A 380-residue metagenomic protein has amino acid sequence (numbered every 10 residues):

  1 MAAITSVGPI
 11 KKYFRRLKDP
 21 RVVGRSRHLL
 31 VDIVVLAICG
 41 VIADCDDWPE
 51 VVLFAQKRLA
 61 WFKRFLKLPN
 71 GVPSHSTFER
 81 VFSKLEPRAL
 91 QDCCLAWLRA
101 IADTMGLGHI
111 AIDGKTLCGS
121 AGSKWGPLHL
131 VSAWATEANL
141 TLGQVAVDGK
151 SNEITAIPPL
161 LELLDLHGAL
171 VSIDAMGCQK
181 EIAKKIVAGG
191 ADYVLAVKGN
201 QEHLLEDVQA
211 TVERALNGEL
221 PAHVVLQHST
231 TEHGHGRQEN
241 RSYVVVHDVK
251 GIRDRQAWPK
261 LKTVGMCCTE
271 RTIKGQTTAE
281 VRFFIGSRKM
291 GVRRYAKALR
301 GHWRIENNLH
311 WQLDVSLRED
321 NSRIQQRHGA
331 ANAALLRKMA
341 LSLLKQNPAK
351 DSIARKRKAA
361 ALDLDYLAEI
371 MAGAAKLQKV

Functional and structural regions predicted by a protein language model:
M1-S120, P127, S132-Q144, P158 (+2 more regions): Dynamic "connector" segments at or just before major functional cores
A3-S6, I10, V51, K289-I324: Short amphipathic alpha-helical "interface-anchor" segments enriched in bulky aromatics
V23-I33, K274-G275, I324-N332: Structural motif
L36, V51, S74, I110-K115 (+8 more regions): Short, conserved catalytic/metal-binding motifs centered on acidic residues
V145-L163: Active-site beta-loop-alpha junctions of metal-dependent nucleic acid enzymes, especially the RNase H-like/DDE
M176, A191, K198-N200: Short, ordered loop/turn segments at secondary-structure junctions
A183-A191: Short, surface-exposed basic-aromatic patches at helix termini and helix-loop junctions that form
K198-G301: An anionic, glycine-rich sequence signature occurring as long contiguous blocks
